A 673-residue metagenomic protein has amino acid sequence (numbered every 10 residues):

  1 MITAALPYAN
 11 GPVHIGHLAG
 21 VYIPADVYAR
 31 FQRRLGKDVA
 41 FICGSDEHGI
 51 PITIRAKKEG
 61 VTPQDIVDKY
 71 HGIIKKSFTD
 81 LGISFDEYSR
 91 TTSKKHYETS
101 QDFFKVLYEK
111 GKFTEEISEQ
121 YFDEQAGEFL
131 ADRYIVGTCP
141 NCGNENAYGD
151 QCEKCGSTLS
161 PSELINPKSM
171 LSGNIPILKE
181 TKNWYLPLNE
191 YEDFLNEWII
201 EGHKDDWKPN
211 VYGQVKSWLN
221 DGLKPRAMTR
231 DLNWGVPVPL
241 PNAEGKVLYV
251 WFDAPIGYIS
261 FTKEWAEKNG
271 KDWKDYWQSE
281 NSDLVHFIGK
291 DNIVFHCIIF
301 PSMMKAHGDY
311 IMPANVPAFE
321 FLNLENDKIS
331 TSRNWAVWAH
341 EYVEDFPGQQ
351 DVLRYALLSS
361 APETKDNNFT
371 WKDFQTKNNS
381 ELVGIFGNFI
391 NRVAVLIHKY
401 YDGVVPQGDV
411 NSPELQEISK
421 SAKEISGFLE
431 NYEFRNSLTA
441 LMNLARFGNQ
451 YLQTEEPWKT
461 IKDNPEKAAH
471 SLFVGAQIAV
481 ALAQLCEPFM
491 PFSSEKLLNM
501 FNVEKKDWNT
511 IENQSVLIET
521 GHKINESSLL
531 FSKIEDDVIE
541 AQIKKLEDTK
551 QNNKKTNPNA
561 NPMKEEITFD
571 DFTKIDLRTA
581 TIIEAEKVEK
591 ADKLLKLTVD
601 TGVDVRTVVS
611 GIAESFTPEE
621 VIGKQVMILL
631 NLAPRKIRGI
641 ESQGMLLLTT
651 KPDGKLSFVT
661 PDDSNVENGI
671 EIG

Functional and structural regions predicted by a protein language model:
M1-C43, K95-T99, C142, I165-K399 (+1 more regions): Structured secondary-structure scaffolds
M1-W198: N-terminal, positively charged nucleic-acid-binding surface of large information/translation enzymes
P7-A9, A147, Y191, N233 (+12 more regions): Short, glycine-/Ser/Thr-/acidic-enriched flexible segments
A9-G11, H48-P51, H96, W234-V236 (+10 more regions): Flexible loop/turn segments at secondary-structure boundaries
N315-A318, L498-M500, K596: Beta-strand segments within the central parallel beta-sheet cores of soluble alpha/beta enzyme folds
D373-V410, E417-K523, L629: Helix-rich, typically C-terminal accessory recognition domains appended to large enzymatic cores
L497-D571: Intrinsic disorder at enzyme termini
N553-G673: Phosphate-backbone binding interfaces of nucleic-acid-interacting proteins
